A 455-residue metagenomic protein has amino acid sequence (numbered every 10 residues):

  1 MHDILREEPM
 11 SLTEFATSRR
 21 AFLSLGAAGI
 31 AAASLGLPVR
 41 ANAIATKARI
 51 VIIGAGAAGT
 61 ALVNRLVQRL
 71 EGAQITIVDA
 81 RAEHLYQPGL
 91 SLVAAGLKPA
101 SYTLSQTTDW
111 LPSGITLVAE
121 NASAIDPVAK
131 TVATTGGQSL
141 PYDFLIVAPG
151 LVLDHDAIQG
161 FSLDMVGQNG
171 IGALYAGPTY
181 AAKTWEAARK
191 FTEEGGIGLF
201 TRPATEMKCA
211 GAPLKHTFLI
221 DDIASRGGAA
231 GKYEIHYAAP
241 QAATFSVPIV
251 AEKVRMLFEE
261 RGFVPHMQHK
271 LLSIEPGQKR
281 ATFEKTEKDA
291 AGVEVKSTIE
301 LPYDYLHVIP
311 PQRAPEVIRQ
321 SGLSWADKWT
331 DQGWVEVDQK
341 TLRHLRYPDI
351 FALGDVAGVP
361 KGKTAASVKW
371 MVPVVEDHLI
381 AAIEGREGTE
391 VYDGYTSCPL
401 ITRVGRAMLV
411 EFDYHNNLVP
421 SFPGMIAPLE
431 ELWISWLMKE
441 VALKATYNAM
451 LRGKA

Functional and structural regions predicted by a protein language model:
L5-I30: N-terminal secretory signal peptides and thylakoid transit peptides that target proteins across membranes
N42-T116, A204-P248: Beta1-alpha1 glycine-rich phosphate/pyrophosphate-binding loop at the start of Rossmann-like nucleotide-binding domains
I115-A124, L140, S225-Q332: A Rossmann-like FAD-binding core segment of flavoenzymes
G150-G228: Glycine-rich dinucleotide-binding loop and its adjacent helix/turn
G160-T192, P302-A366, W370: FAD-site-proximal beta/loop scaffold in flavoenzymes
V356-R386, E390: A conserved FAD-binding loop/helix module that cradles the flavin
I380-L418: Active-site-proximal substrate-binding core of FAD-dependent oxidoreductases
L409-A455: C-terminal auxiliary extensions adjacent to catalytic cores
